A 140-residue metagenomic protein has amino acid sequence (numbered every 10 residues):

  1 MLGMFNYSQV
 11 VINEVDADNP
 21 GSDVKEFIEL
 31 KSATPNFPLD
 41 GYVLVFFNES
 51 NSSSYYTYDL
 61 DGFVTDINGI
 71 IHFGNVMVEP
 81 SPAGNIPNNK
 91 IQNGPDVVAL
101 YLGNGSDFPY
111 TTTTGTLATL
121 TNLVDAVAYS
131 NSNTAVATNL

Functional and structural regions predicted by a protein language model:
Y7-L140: Activation on beta-sandwich/Ig-like modules and their edge loops
